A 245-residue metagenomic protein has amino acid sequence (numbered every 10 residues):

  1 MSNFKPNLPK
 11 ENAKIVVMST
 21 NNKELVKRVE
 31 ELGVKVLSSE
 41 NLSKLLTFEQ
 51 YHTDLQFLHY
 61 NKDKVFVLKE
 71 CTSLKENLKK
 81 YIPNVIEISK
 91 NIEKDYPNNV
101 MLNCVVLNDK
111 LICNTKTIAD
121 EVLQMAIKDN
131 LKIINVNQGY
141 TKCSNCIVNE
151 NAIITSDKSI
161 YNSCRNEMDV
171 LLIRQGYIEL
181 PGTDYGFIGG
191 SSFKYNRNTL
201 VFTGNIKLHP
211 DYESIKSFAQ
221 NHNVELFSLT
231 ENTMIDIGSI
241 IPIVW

Functional and structural regions predicted by a protein language model:
M1-W245: The feature marks the mature, well-folded catalytic cores of soluble enzymes
